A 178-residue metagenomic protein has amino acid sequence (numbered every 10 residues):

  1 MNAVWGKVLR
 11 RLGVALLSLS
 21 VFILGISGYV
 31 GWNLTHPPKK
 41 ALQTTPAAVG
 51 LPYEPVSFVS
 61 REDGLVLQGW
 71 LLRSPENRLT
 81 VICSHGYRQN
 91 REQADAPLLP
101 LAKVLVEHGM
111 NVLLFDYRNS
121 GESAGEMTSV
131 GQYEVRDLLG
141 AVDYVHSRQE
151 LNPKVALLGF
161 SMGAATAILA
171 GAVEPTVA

Functional and structural regions predicted by a protein language model:
M1-V8: N-terminal Lys/Arg-rich, disordered targeting/topogenic segments
V8-R61, W70: An N-terminal hydrophobic leader/cap segment in hydrolases
G69-N77: Short beta-strand-to-loop junctions in surface cap/lid or active-site-entrance loops
R78-G86: Short beta-strand element of the alpha/beta-hydrolase
R88-A102, Y117: The serine-hydrolase catalytic nucleophile loop
A102-A124: Conserved alpha/beta-hydrolase
T128-Q149: Alpha/beta-hydrolase active-site loop
Y144-A178: Primarily recognizes the serine-hydrolase "nucleophile elbow" in alpha/beta-hydrolase and SGNH/GDSL folds
